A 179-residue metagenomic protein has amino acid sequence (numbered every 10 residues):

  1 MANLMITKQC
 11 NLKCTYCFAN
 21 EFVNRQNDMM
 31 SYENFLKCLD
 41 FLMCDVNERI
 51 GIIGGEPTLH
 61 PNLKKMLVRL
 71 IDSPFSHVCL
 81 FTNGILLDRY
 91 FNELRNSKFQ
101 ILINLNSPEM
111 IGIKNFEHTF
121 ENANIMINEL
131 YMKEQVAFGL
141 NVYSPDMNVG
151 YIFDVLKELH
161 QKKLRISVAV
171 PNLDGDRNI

Functional and structural regions predicted by a protein language model:
M1-A2, K133, V170, R177-I179: Short intrinsically disordered, low-complexity coil segments enriched in acidic
M1-E33: Canonical Radical SAM [4Fe-4S] cluster-binding loop centered on the CxxxCxxC motif and its immediate flanking residues
V23, E56-T58: Short active-site-proximal "capping" loops at secondary-structure junctions
V23-Q26, E109-K114, D174-N178: A short acidic, helix-capping loop that chelates divalent metal ions and anchors anionic groups
Y32-I53, H60-V170: Radical SAM/AdoMet-radical enzyme domain recognition
